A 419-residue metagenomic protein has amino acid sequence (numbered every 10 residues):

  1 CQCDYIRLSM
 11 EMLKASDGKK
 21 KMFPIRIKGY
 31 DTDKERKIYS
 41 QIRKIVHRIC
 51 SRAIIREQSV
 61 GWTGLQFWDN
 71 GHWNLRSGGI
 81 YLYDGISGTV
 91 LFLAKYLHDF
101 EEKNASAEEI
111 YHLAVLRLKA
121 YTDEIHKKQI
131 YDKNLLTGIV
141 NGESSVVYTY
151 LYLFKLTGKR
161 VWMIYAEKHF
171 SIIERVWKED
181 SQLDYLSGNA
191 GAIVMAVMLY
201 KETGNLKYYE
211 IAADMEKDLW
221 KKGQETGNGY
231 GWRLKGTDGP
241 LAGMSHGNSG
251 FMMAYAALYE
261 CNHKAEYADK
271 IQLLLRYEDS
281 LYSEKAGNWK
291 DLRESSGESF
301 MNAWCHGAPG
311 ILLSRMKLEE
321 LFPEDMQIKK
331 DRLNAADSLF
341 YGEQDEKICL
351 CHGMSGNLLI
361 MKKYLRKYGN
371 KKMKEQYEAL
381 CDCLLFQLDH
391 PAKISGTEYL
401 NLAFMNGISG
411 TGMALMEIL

Functional and structural regions predicted by a protein language model:
C1-D84, F92, N134-L135, A392-T397 (+1 more regions): Regulatory N- and C-terminal appendages and interdomain linkers associated with kinase/kinase-like NTP transferase
R26-D31, S87-K103, S145-K159, I193-N205 (+4 more regions): Well-ordered alpha-helical scaffold segments within catalytic/enzyme domains
Q41-V60, E109-Q129, R160-S181, I211-G231 (+3 more regions): Long, well-ordered core segments of solenoidal/helical folds
A53-I86, F92, Y96-V140, I173-E174: Internal amphipathic alpha-helical repeat/solenoid segments
D69-I86, H126-E143, V176-N189, R233-S249 (+3 more regions): Solvent-exposed loop and edge beta-strand segments that line ligand/cofactor-binding and catalytic clefts
L183-D269: Solenoidal tandem-repeat scaffolds enriched in leucines and small polar residues
S249-F300, A308: Acidic, glycine-rich loop-and-beta core segments that form the ion-binding/anion-interacting portion of active sites
E346-C351, L365-L419: CBM-like carbohydrate-recognition segments
